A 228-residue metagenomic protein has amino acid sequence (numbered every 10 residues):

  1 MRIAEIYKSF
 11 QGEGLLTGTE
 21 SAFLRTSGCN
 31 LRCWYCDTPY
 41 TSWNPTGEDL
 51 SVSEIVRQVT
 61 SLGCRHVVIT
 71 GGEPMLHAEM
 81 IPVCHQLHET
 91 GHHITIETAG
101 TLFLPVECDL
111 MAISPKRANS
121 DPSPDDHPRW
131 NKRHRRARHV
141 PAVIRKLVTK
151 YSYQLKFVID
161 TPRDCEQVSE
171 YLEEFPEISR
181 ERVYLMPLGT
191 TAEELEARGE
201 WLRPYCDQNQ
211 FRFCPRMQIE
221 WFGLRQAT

Functional and structural regions predicted by a protein language model:
M1, E20-S21, R32-L110, N119: Conserved Radical SAM active-site core
M1-Y35: N-terminal pre-triad scaffold of radical SAM enzymes
F10, Y40, E220: Residue-level detector of flexible, active-site-proximal loop/helix-junction positions within diverse enzyme catalytic
V56, L76-T228: Conserved AdoMet/S-adenosylmethionine-binding subsite of the radical SAM
